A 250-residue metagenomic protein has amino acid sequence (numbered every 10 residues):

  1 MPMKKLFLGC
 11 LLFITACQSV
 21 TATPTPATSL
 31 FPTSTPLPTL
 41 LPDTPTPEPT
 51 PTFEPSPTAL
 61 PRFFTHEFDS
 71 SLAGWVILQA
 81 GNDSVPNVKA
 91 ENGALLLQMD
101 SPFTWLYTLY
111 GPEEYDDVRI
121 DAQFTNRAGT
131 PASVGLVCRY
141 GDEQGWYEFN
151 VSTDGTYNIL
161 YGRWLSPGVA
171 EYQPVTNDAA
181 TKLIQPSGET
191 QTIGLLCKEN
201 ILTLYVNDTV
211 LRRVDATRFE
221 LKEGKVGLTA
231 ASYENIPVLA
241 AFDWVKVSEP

Functional and structural regions predicted by a protein language model:
C17-E67: Ser/Thr-rich, Proline-interspersed low-complexity disordered segments
F64-S84: Short, tryptophan-glycine- and acidic/Ser/Thr-enriched carbohydrate-recognition patches
F68, D243-V247: Extracellular beta-strand elements of beta-rich domains used for carbohydrate recognition/degradation or cell-matrix
V85-T104: Short carbohydrate-recognition loop motifs
D100-P167: Secretory/extracellular carbohydrate-interaction modules and structurally similar beta-sandwich "look-alikes"
G168-T192: Short, aromatic/His-centered strand-loop micro-motif at the edge of beta-sheets
Q191-T203: Localized edge beta-strand/strand-to-loop motifs within extracellular or lumenal beta-rich domains
V214-A241: Flexible glycan-contacting loops in extracellular carbohydrate-active proteins
